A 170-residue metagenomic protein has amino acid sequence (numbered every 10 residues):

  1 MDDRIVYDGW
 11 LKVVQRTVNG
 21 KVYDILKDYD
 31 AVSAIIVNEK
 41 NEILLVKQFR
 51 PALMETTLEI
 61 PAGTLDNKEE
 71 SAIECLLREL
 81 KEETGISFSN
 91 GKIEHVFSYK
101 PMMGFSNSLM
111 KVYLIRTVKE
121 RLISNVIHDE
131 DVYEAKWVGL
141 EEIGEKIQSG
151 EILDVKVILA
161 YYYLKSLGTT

Functional and structural regions predicted by a protein language model:
M1-E39: Acidic, metal-coordinating catalytic segment for phosphate/diphosphate chemistry, firing primarily on the Nudix
I5-D8, D24-I25, S98-M110: Acidic pyrophosphate-coordinating catalytic loop
V13-Q15, L45, V112-L114, A135-W137: Conserved hydrophobic/aromatic beta-strand scaffold that supports enzyme active sites
R16-G20, P101-L122: Active-site-adjacent beta-strand/loop module that shapes the phosphate/pyrophosphate-binding cleft
L26-D28, S33-R78, D129: Conserved Nudix-box catalytic region and its N-terminal flanking loop in Nudix hydrolases and closely related
N38-K40, F49, K68, R116-R121 (+2 more regions): Short loop segments at secondary-structure junctions
I60-E94, Y113, I127-E130, G139: The catalytic Nudix box helix
H95, F105, K111-V112, H128-T170: Nudix hydrolase/Nudix homology domain
